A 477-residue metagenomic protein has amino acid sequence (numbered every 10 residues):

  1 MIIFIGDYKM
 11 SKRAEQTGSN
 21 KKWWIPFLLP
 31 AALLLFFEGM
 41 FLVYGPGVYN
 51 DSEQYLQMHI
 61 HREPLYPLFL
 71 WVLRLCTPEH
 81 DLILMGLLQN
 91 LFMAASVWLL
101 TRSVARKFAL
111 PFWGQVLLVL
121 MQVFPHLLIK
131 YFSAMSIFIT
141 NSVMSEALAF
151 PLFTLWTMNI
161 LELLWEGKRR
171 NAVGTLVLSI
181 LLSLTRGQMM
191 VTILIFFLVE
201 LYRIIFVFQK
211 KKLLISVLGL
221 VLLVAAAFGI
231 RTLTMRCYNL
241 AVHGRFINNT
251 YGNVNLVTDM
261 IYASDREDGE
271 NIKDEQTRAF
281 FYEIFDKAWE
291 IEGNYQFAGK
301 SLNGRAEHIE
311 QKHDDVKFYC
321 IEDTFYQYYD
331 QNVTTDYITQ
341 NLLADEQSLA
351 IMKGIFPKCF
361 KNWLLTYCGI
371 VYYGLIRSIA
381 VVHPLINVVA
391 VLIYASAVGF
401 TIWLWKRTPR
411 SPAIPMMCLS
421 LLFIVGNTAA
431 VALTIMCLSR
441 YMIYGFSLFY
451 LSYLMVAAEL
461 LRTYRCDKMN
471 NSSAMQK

Functional and structural regions predicted by a protein language model:
N20-V48, V123-P125, A225-C237: Transmembrane signal-anchor helices characteristic of membrane glycosylation enzymes that use polyprenol
M40-H80, A344, L364: Extracytoplasmic catalytic/substrate-binding loops of multi-pass membrane glycan-assembly enzymes
L68-L91, A105-F112, F132-S136, L375-L385: Juxtamembrane segments of multi-pass membrane glycosylation machinery that transfer sugars from lipid-linked donors
I83-F92, V333-V425: Membrane-interface anchor segments at the N-terminal boundary of transmembrane helices in multi-pass membrane enzymes
L87-G114, Q122, P151-N159, G399: Transmembrane-helix motifs of polytopic, lipid-linked glycan transferases
T154-N171: Membrane-interface transmembrane helices that cradle and orient dolichyl/undecaprenyl
A172-R186, V224-I230: Membrane-interface alpha helices of multi-pass inner-membrane proteins
I247-L365: Membrane-proximal stem/loop segments at transmembrane-domain junctions that anchor or position
